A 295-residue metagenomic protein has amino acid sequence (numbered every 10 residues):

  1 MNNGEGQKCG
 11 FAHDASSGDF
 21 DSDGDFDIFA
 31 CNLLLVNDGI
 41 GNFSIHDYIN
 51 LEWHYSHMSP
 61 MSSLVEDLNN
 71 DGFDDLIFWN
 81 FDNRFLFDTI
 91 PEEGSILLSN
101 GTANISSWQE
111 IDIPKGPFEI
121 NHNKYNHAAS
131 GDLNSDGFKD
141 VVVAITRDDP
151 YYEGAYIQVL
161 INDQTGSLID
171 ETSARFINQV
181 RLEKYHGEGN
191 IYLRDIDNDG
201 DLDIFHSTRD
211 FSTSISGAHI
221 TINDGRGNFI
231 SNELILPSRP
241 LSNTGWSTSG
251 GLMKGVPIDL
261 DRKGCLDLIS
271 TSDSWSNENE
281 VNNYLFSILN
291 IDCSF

Functional and structural regions predicted by a protein language model:
M1-G10, V36-M58, S95-N123, L160-H186 (+2 more regions): Blade-edge motifs of beta-propeller repeat domains
G10-S17, C31-L33, Y55-V65, L76-G94 (+2 more regions): Solenoidal tandem-repeat scaffolds enriched in leucines and small polar residues
A12-S22, P60-N70, K124-S135, G187-N198 (+1 more regions): Beta-propeller blade termini
G24-I28, G72-F78, G137-V143, G200-H206 (+2 more regions): Glycine-aliphatic tripeptides that mark coil-to-beta-strand junctions in extracellular and membrane proteins
D82-F87, R147-Y151, R209-T213, S274-E278: Short glycine/acidic-enriched loop and turn motifs that connect beta-strands
I90-E93, E153-Y156, I215-G217, V281-Y284: A detector of repeated loop/turn-to-beta-strand junctions in beta-rich toroidal repeat architectures
K254-F295: Blade-level signature of beta-propeller repeat domains, shared across WD40, Kelch, NHL, RCC1 and BNR/Asp-box propellers
